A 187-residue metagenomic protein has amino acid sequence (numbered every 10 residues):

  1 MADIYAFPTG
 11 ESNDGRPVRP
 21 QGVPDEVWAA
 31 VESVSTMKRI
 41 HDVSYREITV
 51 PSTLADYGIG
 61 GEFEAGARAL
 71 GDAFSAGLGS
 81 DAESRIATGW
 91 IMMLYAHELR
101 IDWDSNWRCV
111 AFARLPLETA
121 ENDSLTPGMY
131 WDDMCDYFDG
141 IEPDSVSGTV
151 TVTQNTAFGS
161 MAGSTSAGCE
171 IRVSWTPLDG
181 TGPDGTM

Functional and structural regions predicted by a protein language model:
M1-L54: Short, extreme N-terminal leader segments that mark the start of a protein/domain
S35-R85: A structural/positional concept
T53, E98-S105, E121-S124: Acidic (Asp/Glu-rich) sequence patches and key acidic residues that form negatively charged surfaces used
G60, W103-T119, T165-W175: Glycine-rich, often proline-containing surface loops adjacent to acidic residues and nearby aromatics that form
E64-A113: A glycine-rich, hydrophobic loop/mini-helix early in the fold
G89-A96, T153-S174: Aromatic/basic-lined ligand-recognition segments that form π-stacking hydrophobic pockets flanked by Lys/Arg to engage
N122-S160: Short, internal acidic amphipathic alpha-helical interface segments that mediate docking to partner proteins
R172-M187: Mixed-charge, glycine-accented linear interaction segment located at domain edges/termini
